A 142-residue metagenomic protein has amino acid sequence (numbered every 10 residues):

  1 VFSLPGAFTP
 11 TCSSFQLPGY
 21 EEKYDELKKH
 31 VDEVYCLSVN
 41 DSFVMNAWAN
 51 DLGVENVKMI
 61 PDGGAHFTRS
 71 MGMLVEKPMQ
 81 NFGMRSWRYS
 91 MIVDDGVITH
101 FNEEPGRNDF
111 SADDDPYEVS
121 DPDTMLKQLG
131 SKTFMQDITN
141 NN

Functional and structural regions predicted by a protein language model:
V1-N142: Chalcogenol-based redox active-site neighborhoods
